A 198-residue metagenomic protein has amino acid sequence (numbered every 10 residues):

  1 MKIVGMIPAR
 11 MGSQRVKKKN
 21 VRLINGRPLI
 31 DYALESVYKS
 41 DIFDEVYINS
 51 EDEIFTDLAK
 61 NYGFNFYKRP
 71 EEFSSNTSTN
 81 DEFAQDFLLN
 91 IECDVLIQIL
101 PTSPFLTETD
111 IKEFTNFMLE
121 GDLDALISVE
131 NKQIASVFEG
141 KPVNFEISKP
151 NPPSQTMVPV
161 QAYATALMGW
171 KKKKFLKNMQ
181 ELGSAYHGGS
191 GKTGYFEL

Functional and structural regions predicted by a protein language model:
M1-K17: N-terminal nucleotide-binding beta1-loop-alpha1 segment
R10, E71, L100, E130-N131: Histidine-centered beta-alpha loop that forms part of the nucleotide-sugar donor binding/catalytic region in diverse
L29-V46: A short, N-terminal amphipathic alpha-helix
I42, Y62-G63, G191: Short, structured coil segments at secondary-structure junctions
F43, C93, D122-L123: Short, high-confidence coil segments that cap the C-terminus of an alpha-helix and link into the following beta-strand
Y47, E53-I97, F105-E113: Short phosphate-binding loop-to-helix
F83, P104-G194: Conserved core of the sugar-phosphate nucleotidyltransferase
